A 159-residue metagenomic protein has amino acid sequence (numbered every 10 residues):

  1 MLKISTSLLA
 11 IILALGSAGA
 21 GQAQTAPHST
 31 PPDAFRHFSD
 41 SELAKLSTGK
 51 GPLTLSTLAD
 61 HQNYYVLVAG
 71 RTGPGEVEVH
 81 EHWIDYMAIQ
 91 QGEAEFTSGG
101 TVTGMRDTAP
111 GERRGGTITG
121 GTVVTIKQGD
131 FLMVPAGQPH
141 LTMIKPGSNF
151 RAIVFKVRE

Functional and structural regions predicted by a protein language model:
M1-K3: N-terminal secretory signal peptides that target proteins for export/translocation
T6-A18: Bacterial N-terminal signal peptides
G21-E81: A short, N-terminal "cap"/entry segment at the start of jelly-roll beta-barrel domains of the cupin/DSBH fold
H61-N63, E81-I84, I89, G147: Extracytoplasmic
E78, D85-A88, V123-V124, F131-L132: His/acidic/aromatic-lined binding-pocket segments of jelly-roll/cupin-type domains and related regulatory beta-sandwich
E93-F96: Short beta-strand segments in beta-sandwich/barrel cores
T101, M105-A136: Short acidic-glycine-tyrosine-enriched beta hairpin
T125-D130, A136-E159: Ligand-binding loop in jelly-roll beta-barrel domains
